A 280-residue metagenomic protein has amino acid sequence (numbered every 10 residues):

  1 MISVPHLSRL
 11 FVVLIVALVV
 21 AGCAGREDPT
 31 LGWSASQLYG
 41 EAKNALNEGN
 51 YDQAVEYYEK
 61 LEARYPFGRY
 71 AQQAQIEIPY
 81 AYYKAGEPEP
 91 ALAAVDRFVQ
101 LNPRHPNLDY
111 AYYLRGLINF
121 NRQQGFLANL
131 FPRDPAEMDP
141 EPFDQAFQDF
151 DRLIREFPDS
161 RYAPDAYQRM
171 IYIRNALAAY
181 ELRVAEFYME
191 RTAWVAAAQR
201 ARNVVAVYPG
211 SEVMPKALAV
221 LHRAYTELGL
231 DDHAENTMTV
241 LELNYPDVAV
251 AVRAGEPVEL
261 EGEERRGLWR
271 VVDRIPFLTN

Functional and structural regions predicted by a protein language model:
I2-L7, V19-N280: Acidic, polar-rich low-complexity tracts and alpha-helical solenoid repeat scaffolds
L10-L18: Sec-dependent N-terminal signal peptides
